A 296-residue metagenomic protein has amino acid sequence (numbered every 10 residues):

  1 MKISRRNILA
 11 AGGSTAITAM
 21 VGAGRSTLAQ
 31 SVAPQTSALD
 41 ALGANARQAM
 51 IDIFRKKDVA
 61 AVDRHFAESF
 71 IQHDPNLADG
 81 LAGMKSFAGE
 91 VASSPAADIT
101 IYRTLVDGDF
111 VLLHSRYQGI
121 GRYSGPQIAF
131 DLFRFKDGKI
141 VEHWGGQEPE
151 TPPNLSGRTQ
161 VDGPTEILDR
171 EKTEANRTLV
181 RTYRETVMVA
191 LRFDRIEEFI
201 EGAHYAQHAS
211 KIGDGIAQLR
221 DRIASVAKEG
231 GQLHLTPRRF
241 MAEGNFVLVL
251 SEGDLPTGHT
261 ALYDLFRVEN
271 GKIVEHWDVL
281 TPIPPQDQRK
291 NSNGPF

Functional and structural regions predicted by a protein language model:
K2-S4, A10-F296: C-terminal and inter-domain tail/linker signature
